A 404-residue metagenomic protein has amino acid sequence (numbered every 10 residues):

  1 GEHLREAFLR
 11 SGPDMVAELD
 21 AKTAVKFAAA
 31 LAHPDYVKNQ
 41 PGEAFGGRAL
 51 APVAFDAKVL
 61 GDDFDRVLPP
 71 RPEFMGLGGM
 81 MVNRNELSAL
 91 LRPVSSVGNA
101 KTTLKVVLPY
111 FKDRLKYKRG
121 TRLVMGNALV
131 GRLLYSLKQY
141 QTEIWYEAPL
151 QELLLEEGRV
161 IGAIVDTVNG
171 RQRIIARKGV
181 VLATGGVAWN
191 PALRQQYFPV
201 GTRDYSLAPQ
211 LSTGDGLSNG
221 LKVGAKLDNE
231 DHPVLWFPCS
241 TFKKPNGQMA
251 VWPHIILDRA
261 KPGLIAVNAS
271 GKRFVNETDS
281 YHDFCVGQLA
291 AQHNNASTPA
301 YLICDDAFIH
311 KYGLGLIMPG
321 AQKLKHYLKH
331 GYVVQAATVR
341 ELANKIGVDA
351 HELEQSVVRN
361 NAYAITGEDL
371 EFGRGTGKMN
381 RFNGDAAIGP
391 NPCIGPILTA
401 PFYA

Functional and structural regions predicted by a protein language model:
G1-F27, Y135-Q139, S218, K222-A225: Conserved FAD-binding subdomain of flavin-dependent enzymes
E2, T23-D35, G120, K226-N229 (+1 more regions): A short alpha-helix-loop-beta-strand transition element characteristic of N-terminal alpha/beta dinucleotide-binding
F27-D65, Q355, N361-G373: Terminal amphipathic helices with adjacent charged low-complexity linkers/tails
K38-G46, V53-T102, L217-N219, V223-V348 (+1 more regions): An anion/pyrophosphate-binding glycine-rich loop and adjacent beta-alpha core in soluble alpha-beta enzymes
F55-P72, V106-K178, G214-V223: Helical element adjacent to the flavin cofactor pocket in flavoenzyme catalytic cores
G120-N127, Y135, Q139, T167-N246: Glycine-rich loop(s) and the adjacent beta-strand/alpha-helix scaffold that form part
E152, E156-R159, E352-A404: A glycine-rich dinucleotide-binding beta-alpha-beta segment and adjacent secondary-structure elements that constitute
L207-P209, P253-D258, D279-S280, C393-A404: Short Gly/Pro-enriched turn/cap motifs at secondary-structure boundaries
